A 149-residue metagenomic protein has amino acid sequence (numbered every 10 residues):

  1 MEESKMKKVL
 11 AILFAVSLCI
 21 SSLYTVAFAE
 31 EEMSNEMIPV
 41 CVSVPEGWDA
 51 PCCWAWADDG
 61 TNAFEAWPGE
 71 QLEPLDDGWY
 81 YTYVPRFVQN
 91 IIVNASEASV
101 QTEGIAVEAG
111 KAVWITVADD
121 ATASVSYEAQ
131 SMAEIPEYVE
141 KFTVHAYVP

Functional and structural regions predicted by a protein language model:
M1-I12: Positively charged n-region of N-terminal signal peptides that target proteins for export
I20-S34: Sec-dependent signal peptide cleavage junction
E36-V44, F142-A146: A short, amphipathic beta-strand motif
E46-P85, E97-A106, V148-P149: Aromatic-rich carbohydrate-binding modules that target alpha-glucans
F87-I91: Exposed beta-strand face motif in extracellular beta-rich ectodomains
E97-A129: Structured interaction patches on ligand/partner-binding surfaces of diverse proteins
